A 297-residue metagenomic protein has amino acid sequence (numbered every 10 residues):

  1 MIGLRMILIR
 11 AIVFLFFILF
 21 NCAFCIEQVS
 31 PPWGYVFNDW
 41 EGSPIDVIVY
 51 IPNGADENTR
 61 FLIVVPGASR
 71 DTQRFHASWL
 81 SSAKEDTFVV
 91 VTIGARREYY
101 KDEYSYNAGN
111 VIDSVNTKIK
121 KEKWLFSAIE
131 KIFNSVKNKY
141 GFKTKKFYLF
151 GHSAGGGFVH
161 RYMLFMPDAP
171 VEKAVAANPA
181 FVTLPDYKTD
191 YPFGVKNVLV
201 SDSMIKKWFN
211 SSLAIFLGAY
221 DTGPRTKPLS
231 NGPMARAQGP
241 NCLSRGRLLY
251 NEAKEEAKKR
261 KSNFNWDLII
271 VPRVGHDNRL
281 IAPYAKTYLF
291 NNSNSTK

Functional and structural regions predicted by a protein language model:
A11-N21: Bacterial N-terminal signal peptides
N21-F61, D71-R74, E85-F88, G94 (+10 more regions): A domain-start/cap signature at the N-terminus of enzymes
I63-V65, A177, L217, V271: Alpha/beta-hydrolase
P66-R70: Active-site glycine-rich loops that stabilize anionic/oxyanionic intermediates across multiple enzyme folds
R96-K123, P228-L229: Cap/lid segment of the alpha/beta-hydrolase catalytic domain
A128-T144: Conserved acidic catalytic loop of the alpha/beta-hydrolase fold
E172-E256: The feature captures the conserved acid-bearing segment of alpha/beta-hydrolase catalytic domains
L213-F216, Y250-K297: C-terminal catalytic histidine-bearing segment of alpha/beta-hydrolase fold enzymes
